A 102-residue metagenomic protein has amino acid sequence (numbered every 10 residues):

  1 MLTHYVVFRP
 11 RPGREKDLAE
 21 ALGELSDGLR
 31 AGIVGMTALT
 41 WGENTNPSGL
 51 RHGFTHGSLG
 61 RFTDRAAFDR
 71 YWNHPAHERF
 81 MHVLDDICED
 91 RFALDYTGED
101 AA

Functional and structural regions predicted by a protein language model:
M1-T55, T63-N73, Y96-A102: Short S/T/G/P-rich N-terminal loop/turn motif that feeds into the first structured element of a domain
F62-L94: C-terminal structural segments of small proteins and small subunits
